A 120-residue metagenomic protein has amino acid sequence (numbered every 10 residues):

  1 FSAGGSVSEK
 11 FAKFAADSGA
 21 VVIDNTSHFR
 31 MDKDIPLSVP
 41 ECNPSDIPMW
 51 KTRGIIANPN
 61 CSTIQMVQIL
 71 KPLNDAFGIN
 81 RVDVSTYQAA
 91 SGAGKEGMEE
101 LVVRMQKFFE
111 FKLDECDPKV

Functional and structural regions predicted by a protein language model:
F1-V120: N-terminal Rossmann-like NAD(P) cofactor-binding subdomain of oxidoreductases, focused on the glycine-rich
